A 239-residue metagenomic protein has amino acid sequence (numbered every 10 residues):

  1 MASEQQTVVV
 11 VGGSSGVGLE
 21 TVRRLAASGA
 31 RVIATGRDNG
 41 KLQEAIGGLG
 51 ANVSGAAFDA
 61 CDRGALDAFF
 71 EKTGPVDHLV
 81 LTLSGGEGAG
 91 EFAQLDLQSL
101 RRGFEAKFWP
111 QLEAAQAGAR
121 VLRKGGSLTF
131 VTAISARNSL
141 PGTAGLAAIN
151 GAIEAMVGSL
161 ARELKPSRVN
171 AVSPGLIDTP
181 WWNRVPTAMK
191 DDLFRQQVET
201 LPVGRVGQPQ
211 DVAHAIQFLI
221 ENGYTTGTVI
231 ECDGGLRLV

Functional and structural regions predicted by a protein language model:
S14-S15: Conserved glycine-rich cofactor-binding loop
S28-E44: Conserved glycine-rich Rossmann-like NAD(P)H-binding loop of the short-chain dehydrogenase/reductase
L49-G64: Rossmann-fold cofactor-recognition segment
S84-R101, N183: Conserved mid-core segment of classical short-chain dehydrogenase/reductases
S99-F108, L112-A114, S127-K165, L176-I177: Catalytic loop of short-chain dehydrogenase/reductase
E154, E163-D178, T225-C232: Conserved Rossmann-fold SDR core element
D191-D211: Catalytic Tyr-x(3-8)-Lys segment
R205-C232, R237: C-terminal substrate-recognition "lid" of short-chain dehydrogenase/reductases
